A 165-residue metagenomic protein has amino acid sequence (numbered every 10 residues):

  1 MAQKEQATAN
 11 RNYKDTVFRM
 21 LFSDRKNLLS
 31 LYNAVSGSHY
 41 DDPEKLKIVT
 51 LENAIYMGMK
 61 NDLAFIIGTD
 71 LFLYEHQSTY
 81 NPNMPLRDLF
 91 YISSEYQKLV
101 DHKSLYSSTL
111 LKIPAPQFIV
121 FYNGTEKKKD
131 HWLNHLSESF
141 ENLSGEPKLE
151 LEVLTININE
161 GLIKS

Functional and structural regions predicted by a protein language model:
M1-S165: Conserved single-residue anchors adjacent to enzymatic active/cofactor-binding motifs
